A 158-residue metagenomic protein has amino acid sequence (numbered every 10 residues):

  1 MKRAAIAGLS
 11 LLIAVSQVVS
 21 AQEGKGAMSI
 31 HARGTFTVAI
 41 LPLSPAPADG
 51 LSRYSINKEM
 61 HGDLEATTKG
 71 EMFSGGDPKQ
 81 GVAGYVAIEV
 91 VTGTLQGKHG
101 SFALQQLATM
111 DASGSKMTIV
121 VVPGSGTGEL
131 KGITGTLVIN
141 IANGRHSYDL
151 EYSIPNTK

Functional and structural regions predicted by a protein language model:
M1-A7: Bacterial N-terminal signal peptides that target proteins for export
A7-S16: Bacterial N-terminal signal peptides
A21-K158: Beta-strand-enriched cores of mature, soluble protein domains
